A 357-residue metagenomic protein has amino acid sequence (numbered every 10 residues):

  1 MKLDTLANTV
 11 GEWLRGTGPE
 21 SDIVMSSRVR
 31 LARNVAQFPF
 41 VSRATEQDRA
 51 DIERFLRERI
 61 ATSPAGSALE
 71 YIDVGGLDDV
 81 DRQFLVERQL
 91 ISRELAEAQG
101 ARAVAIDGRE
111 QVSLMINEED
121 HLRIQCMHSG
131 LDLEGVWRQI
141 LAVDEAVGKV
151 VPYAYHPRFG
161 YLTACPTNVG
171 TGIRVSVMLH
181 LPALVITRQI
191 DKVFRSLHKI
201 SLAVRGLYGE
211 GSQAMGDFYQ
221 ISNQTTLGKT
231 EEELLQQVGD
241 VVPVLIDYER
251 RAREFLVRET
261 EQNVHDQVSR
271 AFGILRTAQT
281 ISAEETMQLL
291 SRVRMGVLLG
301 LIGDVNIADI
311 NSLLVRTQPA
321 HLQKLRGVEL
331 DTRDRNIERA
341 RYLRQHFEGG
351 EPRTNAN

Functional and structural regions predicted by a protein language model:
M1-R158, I173, T187, K192-F194 (+1 more regions): Long, Pro/Ser/Thr-rich low-complexity/intrinsically disordered regulatory tracts in eukaryotic proteins
G160-V177: Conserved phosphate/anionic-ligand binding catalytic regions in large, soluble enzymes, centered on
V177-A183: Alpha-helical support elements that line or immediately flank enzyme active sites and cofactor-binding pockets
